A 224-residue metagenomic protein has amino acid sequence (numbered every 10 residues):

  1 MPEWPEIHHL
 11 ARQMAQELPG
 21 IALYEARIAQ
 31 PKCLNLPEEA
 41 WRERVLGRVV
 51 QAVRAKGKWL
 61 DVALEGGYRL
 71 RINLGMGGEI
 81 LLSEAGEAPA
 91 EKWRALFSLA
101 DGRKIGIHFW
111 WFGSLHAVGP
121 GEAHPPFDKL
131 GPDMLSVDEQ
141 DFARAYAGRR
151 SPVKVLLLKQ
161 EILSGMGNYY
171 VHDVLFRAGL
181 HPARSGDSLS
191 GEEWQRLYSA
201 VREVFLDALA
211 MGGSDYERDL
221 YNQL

Functional and structural regions predicted by a protein language model:
M1-L224: Structured catalytic/nucleic-acid-binding cores of DNA maintenance enzymes
